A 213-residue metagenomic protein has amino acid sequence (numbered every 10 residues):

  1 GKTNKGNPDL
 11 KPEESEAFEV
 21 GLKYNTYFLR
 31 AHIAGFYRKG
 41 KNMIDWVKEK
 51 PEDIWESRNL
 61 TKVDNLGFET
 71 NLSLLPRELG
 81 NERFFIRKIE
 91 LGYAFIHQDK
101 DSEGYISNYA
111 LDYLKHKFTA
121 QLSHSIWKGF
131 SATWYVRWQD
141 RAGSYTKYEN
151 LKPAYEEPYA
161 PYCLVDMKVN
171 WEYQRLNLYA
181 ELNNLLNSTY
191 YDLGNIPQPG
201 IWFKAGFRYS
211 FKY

Functional and structural regions predicted by a protein language model:
G1-G40, K48-R77, A110-H116, P158-A160: Outer-membrane beta-barrel signature, preferentially recognizing the C-terminal barrel domain of Gram-negative
G1-T3, G35, M43-P51, F84 (+3 more regions): Outer-membrane beta-barrel translocator domains and adjoining extracellular loop/strand segments of Gram-negative
N4-N7, N25, N42, N59 (+9 more regions): Detector for Asparagine
D9, E14, D45, D53 (+7 more regions): Acidic-enriched, low-complexity/disordered segments with a strong bias for Aspartate over Glutamate
E16-V20, R87-I89, N108-Y213: Conserved C-terminal beta-signal and adjacent last beta-strands/turns of outer-membrane beta-barrel proteins
N25-R30, E49-I54, G104, E172-L178 (+1 more regions): Generic structural signal for short, solvent-exposed loop/turn connectors between secondary structure elements
G35-K39, R58-T146: Gram-negative outer-membrane beta-barrel transporters
